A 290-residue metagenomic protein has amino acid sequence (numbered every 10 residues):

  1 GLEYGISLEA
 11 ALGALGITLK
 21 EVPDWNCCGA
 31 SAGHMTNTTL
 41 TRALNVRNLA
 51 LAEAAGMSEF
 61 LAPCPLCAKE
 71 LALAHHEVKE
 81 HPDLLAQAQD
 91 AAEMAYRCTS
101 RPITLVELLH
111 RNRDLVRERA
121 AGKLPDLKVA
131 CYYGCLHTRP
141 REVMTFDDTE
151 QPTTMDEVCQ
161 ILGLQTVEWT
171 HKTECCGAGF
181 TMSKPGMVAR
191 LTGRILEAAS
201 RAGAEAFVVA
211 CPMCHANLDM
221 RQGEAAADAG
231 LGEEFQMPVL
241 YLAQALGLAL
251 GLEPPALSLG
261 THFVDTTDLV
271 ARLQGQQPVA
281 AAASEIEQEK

Functional and structural regions predicted by a protein language model:
G1-K290: Iron-sulfur cluster-binding electron-transfer modules in prokaryotic oxidoreductases
